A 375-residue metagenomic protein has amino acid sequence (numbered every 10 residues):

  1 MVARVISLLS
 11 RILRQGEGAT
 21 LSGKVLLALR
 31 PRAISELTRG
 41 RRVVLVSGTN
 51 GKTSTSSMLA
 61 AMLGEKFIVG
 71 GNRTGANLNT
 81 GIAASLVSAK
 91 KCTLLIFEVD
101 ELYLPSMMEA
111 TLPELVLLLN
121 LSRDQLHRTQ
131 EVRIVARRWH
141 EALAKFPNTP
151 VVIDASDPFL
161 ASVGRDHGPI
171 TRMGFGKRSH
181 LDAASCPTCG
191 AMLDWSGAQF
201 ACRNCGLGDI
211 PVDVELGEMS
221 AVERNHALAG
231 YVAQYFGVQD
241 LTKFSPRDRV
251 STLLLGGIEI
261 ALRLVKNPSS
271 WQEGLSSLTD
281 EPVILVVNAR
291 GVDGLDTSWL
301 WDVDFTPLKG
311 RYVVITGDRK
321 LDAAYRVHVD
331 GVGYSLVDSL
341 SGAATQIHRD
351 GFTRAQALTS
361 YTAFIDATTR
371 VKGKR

Functional and structural regions predicted by a protein language model:
M1-G23, C186-G190, G206-L207, Y235-V238 (+1 more regions): ATP-dependent carboxylate-amine ligase
V2-T171: Phosphate-binding loop of NTP-binding sites
P31-A61, L216-G217, A229-Q234, L262-V265 (+1 more regions): A short, flexible N-terminal coil/short beta segment enriched in small residues
L59, L63, I82-L86, L228-F236 (+1 more regions): Buried hydrophobic packing segments
T74-N77, N120-Q125, F175-S179, N288-G291 (+1 more regions): Short, acidic/turn-prone active-site loops that include or flank metal/cofactor- and phosphate-binding residues
E98, L119, V152, N225 (+3 more regions): Residue-level signal for inorganic ion chemistry
P113-T129, D154-A155, R178, P211-L216 (+2 more regions): Conserved phosphate-donor/acceptor-positioning beta-strand/loop module used by diverse small-molecule
P169-W271: Adenine nucleotide phosphate-binding catalytic loops in nucleotide-utilizing enzymes
